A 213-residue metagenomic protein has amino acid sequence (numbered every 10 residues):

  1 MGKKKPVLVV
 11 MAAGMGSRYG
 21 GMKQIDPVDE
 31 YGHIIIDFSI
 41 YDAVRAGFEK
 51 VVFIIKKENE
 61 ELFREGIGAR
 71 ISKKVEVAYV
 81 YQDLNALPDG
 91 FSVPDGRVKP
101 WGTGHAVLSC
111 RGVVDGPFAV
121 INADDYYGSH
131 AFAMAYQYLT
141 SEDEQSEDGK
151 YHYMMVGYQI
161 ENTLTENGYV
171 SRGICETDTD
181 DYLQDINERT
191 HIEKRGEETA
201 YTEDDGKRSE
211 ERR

Functional and structural regions predicted by a protein language model:
M1-G16, E30-V120, Y127-M134, S141 (+1 more regions): Conserved N-terminal catalytic core of the sugar/cofactor nucleotidyltransferase
G21-M22: Conserved catalytic-core motifs of eukaryotic protein kinase domains, centered on the activation segment
I25, V77-Y79, Y153-M155: Conserved beta-strand scaffold positions in the cores of enzyme catalytic domains, especially in NTP/NDP-utilizing
D26-V28, G32, V114, Y136 (+2 more regions): Generic secondary-structure boundary signal with a strong preference for alpha-helix termini
I121-D124, Y158: Active-site flanking residues adjacent to catalytic metal/cofactor-binding acidic residues
S129-R213: Conserved core of the sugar-phosphate nucleotidyltransferase
